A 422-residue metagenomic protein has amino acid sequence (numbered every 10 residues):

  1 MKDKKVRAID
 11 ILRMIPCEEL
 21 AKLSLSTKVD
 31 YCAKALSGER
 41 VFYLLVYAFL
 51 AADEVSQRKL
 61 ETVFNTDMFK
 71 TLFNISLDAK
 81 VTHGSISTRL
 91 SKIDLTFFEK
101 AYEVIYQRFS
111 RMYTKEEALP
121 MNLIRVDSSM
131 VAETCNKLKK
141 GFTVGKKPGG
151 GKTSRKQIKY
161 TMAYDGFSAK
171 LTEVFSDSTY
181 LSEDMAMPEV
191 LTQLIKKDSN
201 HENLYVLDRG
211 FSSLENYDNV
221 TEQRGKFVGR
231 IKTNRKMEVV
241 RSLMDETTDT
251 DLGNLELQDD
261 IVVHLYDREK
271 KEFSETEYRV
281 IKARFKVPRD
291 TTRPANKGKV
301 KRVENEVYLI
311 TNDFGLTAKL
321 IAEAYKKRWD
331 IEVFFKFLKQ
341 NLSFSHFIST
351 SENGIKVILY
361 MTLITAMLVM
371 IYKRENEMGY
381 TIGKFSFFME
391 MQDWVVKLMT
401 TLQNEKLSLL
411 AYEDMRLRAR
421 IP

Functional and structural regions predicted by a protein language model:
M1-K59, V63, S91, A101 (+3 more regions): Single, function-defining residue in the core of a domain
K28, N74-S76, S128, S349: Glycine-centered flexibility motif
K59, N65, G145-K147: Adenosine ribonucleotide-centric catalytic and binding domains
N65-S76: Extended, structured, electrostatic nucleic-acid-contact surfaces
T66-D67, R108, F344: A short structural micro-motif
S76-V144: Active-site- or DNA-interface-adjacent structural scaffold in DNA-acting proteins
V144-S154: An active-site-proximal beta-strand-loop segment
